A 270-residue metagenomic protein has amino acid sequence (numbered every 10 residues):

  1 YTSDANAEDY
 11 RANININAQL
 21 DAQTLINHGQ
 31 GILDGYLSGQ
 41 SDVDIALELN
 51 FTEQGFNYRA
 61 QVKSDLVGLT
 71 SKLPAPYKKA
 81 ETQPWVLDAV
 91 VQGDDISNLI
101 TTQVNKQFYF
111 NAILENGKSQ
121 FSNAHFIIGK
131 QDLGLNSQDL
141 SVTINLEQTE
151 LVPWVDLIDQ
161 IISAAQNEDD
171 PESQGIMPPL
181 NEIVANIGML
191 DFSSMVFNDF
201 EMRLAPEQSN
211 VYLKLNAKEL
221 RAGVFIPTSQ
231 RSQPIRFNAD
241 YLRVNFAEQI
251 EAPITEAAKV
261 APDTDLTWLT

Functional and structural regions predicted by a protein language model:
Y1-N98, I113-T270: Membrane-proximal interfacial segments on either side of biological membranes
A5, Q103-N105: Central antiparallel beta-sheet cores of small beta-barrel/beta-sandwich binding domains
